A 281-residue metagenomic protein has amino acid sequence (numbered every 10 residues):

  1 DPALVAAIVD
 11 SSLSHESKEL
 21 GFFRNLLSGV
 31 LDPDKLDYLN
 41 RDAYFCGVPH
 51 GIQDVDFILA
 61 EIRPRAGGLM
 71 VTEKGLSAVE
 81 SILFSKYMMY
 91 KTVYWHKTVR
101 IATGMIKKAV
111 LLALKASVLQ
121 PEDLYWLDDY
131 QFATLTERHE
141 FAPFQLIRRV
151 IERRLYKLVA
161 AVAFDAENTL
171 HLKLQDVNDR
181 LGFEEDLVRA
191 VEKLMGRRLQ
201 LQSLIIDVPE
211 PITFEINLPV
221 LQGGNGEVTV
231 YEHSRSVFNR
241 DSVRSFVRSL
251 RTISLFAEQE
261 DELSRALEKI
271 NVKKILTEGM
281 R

Functional and structural regions predicted by a protein language model:
D1-R281: Histidine-centered, transition-metal-coordinating active-site segments
